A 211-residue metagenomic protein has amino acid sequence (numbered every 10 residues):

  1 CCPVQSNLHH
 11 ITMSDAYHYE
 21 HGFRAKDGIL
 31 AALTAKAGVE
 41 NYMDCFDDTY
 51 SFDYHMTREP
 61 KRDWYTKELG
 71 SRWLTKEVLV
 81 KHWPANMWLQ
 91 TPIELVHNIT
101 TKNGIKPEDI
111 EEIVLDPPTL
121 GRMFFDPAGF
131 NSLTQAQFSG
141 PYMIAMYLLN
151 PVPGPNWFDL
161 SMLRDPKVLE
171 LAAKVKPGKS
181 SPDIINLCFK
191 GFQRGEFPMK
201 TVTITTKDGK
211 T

Functional and structural regions predicted by a protein language model:
C1-S6: Long, well-ordered core segments of solenoidal/helical folds
H9-D27, L33-T211: Terminal-appendage/accessory-domain detector
